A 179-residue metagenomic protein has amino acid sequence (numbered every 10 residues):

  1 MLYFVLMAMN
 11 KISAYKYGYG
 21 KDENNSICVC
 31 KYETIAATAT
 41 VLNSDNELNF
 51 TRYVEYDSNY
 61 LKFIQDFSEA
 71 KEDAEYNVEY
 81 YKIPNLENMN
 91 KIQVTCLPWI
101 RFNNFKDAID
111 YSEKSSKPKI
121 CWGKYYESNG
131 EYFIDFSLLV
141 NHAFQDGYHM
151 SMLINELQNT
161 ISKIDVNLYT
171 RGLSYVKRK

Functional and structural regions predicted by a protein language model:
M1, V5, I64-K71, L153-I161: Short amphipathic C-terminal alpha-helix that caps PH/PH-like domains
M1-S13, I120, I134-L153: Acyl activation and transfer enzymes in specialized metabolism, enriched for ANL adenylate-forming modules
Y15-E55, K82-N90, G172-R178: Small-residue-rich loop/turn and linker elements
N43-F102: Helical lid/core segments from catalytic subdomains that handle acyl or acyl-like groups
N46-E47, Q145, Q158: Non-catalytic regulatory/linker segments of enzymes
N46-N49, F133-S137: Glycine-rich, often proline-containing surface loops adjacent to acidic residues and nearby aromatics that form
Y81, M89-F133, L168-Y169: Flexible, Gly/Pro-enriched loop and linker segments at secondary-structure and domain junctions
N159-V176: Flexible helix-coil linker/hinge segments at domain or subdomain boundaries
